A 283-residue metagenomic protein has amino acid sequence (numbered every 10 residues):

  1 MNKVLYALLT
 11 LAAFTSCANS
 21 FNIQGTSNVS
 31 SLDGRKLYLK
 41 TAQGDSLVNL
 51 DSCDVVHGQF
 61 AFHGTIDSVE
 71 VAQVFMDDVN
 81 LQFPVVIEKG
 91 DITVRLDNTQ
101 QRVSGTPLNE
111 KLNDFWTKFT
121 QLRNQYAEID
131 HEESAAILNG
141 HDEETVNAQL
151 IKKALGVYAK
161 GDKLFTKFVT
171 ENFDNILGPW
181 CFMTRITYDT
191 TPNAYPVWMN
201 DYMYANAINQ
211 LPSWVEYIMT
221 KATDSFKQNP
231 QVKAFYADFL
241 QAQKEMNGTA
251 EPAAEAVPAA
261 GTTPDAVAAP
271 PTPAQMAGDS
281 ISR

Functional and structural regions predicted by a protein language model:
M1-V29, S282: Bacterial Sec-dependent N-terminal signal peptides
L8, A13, F115, A260-G261 (+1 more regions): A detector of low-complexity, intrinsically disordered, Ser/Thr/Gly/Pro/Ala-rich segments
C17-G156, D162: A non-transmembrane, solvent-exposed segment enriched in polar/low-complexity residues
A154-T170, D174: Extended amphipathic alpha-helical interaction segments
T170-F173, L177-R283: Charged, long alpha-helical assembly modules
